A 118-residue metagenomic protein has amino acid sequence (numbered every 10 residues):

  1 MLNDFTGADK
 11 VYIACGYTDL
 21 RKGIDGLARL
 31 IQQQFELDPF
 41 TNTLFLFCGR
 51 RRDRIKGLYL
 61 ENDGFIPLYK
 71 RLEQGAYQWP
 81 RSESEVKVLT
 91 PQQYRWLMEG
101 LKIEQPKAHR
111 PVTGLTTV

Functional and structural regions predicted by a protein language model:
M1-V118: Polybasic/polar functional segments that serve as interface/processing modules
